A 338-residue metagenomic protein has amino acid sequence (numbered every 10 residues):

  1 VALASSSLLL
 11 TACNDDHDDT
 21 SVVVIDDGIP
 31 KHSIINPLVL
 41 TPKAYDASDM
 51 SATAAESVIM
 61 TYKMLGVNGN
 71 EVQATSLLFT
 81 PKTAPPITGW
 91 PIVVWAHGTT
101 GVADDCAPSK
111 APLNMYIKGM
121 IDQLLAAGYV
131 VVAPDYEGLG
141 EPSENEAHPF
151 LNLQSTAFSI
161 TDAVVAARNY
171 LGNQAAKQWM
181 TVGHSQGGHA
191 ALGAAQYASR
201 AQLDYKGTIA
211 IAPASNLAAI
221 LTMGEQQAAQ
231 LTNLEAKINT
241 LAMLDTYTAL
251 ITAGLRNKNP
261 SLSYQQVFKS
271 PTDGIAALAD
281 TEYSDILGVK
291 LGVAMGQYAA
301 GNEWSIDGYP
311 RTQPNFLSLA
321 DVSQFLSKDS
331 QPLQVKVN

Functional and structural regions predicted by a protein language model:
L9-A12: C-terminal motif of bacterial Sec signal peptides marking the signal peptidase cleavage site
N14-T88: Catalytic-loop region of hydrolases
V67-T75, F79-G128: Short, surface-exposed "cap/lid" segments of acyl-processing enzymes
V94-A96, Y136, I211: Alpha/beta-hydrolase
G138-H148, A190: Glycine-rich "HGGG/HGxG" loop immediately N-terminal to the catalytic nucleophile of the alpha/beta-hydrolase
F150-L171: Alpha/beta-hydrolase active-site loop
A166-L231: Primarily recognizes the serine-hydrolase "nucleophile elbow" in alpha/beta-hydrolase and SGNH/GDSL folds
A214-V337: Accessory cap/linker subdomain of secreted extracellular hydrolases
